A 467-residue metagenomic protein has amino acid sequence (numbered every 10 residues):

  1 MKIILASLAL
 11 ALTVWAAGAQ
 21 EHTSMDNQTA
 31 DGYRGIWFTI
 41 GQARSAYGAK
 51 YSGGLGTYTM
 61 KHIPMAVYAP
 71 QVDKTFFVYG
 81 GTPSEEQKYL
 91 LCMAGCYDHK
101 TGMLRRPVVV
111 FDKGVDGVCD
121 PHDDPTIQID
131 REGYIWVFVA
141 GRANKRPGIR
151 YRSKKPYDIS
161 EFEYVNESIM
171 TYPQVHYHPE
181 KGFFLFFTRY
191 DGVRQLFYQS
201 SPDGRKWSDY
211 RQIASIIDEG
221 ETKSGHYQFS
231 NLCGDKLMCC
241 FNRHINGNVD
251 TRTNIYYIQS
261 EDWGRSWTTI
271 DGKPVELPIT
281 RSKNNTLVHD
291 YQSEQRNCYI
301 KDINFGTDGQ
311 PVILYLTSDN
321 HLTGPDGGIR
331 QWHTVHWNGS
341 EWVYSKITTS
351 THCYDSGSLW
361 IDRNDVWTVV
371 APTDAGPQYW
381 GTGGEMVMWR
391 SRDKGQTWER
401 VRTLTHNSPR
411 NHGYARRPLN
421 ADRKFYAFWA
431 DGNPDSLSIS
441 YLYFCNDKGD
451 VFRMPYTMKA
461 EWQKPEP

Functional and structural regions predicted by a protein language model:
M1-I4: Positively charged n-region of N-terminal signal peptides that target proteins for export
A6-T13: Bacterial N-terminal signal peptides
W15-G18: Sec/Tat signal peptide C-region and signal peptidase I cleavage site
E21-P467: Extracellular, repeat-based ectodomains that mediate carbohydrate processing or recognition
